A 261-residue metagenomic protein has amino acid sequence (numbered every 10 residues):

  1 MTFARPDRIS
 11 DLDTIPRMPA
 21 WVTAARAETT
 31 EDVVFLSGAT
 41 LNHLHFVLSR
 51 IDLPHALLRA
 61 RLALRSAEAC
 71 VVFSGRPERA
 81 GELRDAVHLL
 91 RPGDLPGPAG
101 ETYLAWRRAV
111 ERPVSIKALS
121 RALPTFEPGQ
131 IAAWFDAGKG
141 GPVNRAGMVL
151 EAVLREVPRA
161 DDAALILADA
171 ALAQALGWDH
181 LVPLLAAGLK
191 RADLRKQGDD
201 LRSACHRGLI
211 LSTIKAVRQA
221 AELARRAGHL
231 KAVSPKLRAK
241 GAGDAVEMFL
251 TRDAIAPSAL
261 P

Functional and structural regions predicted by a protein language model:
M1-P261: FIC/Doc superfamily catalytic core
